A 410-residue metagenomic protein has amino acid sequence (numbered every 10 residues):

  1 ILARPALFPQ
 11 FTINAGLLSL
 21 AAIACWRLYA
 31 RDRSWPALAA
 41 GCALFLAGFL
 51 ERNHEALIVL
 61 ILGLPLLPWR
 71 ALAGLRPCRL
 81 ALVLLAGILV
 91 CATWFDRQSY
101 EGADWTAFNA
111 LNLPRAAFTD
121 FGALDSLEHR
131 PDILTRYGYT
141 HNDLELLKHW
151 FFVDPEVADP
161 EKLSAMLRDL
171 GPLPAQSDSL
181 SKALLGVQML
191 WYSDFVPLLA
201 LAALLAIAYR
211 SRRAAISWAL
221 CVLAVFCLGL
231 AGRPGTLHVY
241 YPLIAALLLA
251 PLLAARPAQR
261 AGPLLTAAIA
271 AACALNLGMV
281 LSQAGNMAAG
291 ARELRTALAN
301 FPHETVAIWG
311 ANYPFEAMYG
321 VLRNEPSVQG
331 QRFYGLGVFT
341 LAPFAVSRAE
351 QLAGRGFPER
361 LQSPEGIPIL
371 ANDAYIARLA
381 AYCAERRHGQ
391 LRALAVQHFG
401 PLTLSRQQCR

Functional and structural regions predicted by a protein language model:
N14, L57-I61, L228, R233-R256: Hydrophobic/aromatic-rich transmembrane helices and adjacent perimembrane loops
A37-R52, L64, V83-W94: Membrane-interface alpha helices of multi-pass inner-membrane proteins
I58-G87: Perimembrane helix-loop-helix junctions
C78-G87, R256-V280: Signature aromatic-anchored transmembrane alpha helix within multi-pass, membrane-resident enzymes that catalyze glycan
F95-R130, A274-Y334: Membrane-embedded, lumen/periplasm-facing catalytic core of multi-pass transferases that use lipid-linked donors
Y100-S177, L336-T340: Membrane-proximal stem/loop segments at transmembrane-domain junctions that anchor or position
D178-R213: Hydrophobic, aromatic-rich transmembrane alpha-helices and their immediate juxtamembrane boundary segments
A299-G356, R360-I376: Short periplasmic/luminal acceptor-recognition loop of GT-C membrane glycosyltransferases, typified by
